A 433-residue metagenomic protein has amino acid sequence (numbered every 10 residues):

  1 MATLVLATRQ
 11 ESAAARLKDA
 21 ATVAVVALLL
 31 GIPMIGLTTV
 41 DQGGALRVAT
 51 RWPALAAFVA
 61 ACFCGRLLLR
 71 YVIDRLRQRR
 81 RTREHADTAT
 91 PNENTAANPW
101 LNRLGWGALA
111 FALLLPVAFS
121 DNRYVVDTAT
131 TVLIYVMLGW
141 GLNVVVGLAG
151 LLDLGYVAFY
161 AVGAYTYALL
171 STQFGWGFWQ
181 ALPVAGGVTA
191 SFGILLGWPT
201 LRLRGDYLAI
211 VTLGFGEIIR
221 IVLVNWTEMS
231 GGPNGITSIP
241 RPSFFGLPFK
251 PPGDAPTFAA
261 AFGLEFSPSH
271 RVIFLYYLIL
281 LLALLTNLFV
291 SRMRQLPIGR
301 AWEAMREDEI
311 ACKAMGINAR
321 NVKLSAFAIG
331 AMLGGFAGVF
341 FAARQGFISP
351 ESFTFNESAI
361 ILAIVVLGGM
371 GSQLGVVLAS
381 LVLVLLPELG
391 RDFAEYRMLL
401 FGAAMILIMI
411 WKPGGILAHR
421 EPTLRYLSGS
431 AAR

Functional and structural regions predicted by a protein language model:
A2-I134, A164-G187, E217-M305, K313-I329 (+1 more regions): Membrane-water interface segments at transmembrane-helix boundaries in multipass membrane proteins
Q10-A15, V145-L152, A190-M229, G369: Short loop segments and helix-boundary regions at transmembrane helix junctions of multi-pass inner-membrane proteins
L133-G141, V162, S191-F192: Membrane-embedded alpha-helical core segments of multi-pass
G139, G193-I194, G205, G338 (+1 more regions): Conserved kink/hinge residues within transmembrane alpha-helices of Major Facilitator Superfamily
V145-G163, R202-L208, F347-T354, Q373: Short, non-helical or kinked segments that cap or interrupt transmembrane helices
Y160, A185, T212-L213: Alpha-helical transmembrane segments of multi-pass membrane proteins, especially transporters and channels
T200, A311-C312: Hydrophobic alpha-helical segments that mediate membrane insertion or helix-helix packing
D308: Phosphate/pyrophosphate-binding loop motifs in nucleotide- or prenyl diphosphate-using proteins
